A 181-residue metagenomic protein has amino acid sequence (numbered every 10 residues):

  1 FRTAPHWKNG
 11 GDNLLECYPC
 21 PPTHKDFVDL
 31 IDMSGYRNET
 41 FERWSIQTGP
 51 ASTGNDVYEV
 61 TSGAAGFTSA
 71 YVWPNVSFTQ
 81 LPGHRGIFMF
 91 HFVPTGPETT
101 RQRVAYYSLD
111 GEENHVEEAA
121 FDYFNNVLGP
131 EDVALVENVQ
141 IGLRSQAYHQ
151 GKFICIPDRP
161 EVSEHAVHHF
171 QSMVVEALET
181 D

Functional and structural regions predicted by a protein language model:
F1-D181: C-terminal catalytic domain of Rieske-type non-heme iron oxygenases
